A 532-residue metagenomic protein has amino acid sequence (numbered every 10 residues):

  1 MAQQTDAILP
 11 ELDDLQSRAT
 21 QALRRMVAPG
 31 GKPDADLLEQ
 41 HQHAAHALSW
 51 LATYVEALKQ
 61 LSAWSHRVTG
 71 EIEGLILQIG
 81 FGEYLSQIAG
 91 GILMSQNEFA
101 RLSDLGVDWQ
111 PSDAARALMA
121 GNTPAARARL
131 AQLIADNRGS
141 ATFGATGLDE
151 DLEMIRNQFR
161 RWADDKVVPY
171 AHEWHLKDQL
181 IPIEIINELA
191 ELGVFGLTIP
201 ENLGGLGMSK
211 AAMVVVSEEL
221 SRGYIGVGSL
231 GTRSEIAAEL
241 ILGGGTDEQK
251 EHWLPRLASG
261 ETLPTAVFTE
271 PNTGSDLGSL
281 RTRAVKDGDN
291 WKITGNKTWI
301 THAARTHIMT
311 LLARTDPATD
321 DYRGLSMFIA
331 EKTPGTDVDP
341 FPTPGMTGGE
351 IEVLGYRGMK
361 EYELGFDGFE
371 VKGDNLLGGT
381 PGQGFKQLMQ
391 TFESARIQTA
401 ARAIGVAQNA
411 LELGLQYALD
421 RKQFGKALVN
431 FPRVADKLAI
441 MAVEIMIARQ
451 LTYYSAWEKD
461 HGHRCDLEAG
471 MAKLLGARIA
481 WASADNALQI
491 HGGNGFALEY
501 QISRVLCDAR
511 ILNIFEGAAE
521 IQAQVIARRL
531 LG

Functional and structural regions predicted by a protein language model:
A2-R222, V227, T232, G244-G245 (+7 more regions): Alpha-helical interface subdomain recognition
T232-A238: Short, conserved phosphate-binding/catalytic loop or strand-edge motifs used in phosphoryl-/nucleotidyl-transfer
G260-F268: A short, Trp-centered hydrophobic/proline-enriched beta-strand micro-motif
P271-R281, D339-G345: Active-site-adjacent elements of ketosynthase-type condensing enzymes
N272-S275, W299-H302, P317-T319, E352-K360: Short Gly/Pro-enriched turn/cap motifs at secondary-structure boundaries
T294-P344: A short core secondary-structure module
T336-G368: Flexible, small-/acidic-enriched active-site or ligand-binding loops
D367-K386: Long, acidic (Asp/Glu-rich), low-complexity accessory segments flanking structured domains
